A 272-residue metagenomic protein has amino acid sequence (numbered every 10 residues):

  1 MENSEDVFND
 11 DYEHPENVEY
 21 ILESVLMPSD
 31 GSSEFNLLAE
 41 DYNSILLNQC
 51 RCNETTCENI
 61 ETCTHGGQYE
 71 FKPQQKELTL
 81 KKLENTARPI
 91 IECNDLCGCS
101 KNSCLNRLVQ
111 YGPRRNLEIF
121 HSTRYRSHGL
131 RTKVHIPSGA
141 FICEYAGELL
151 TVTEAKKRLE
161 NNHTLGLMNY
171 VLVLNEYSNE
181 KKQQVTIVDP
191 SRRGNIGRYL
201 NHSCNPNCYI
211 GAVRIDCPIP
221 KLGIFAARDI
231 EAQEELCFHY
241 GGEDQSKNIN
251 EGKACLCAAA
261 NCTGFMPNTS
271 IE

Functional and structural regions predicted by a protein language model:
M1-S127, A254, A259-E272: Accessory low-complexity/Zn-finger-associated flanking regions of SET/PR-domain chromatin methyltransferases
E2-N3, P15, E77, V152-Q184 (+2 more regions): C-terminal SET catalytic tail plus cysteine-rich post-SET Zn-binding segment of SAM-dependent SET-domain
D10, D189, R228-I230: Alpha-helical interaction segments
C52, L130-T132, G223-F225: Short beta-strand element of the conserved SAM-dependent methyltransferase core
P73-E77, N85-L96, S100, R107-R214: Catalytic cores of histone-lysine modification enzymes
